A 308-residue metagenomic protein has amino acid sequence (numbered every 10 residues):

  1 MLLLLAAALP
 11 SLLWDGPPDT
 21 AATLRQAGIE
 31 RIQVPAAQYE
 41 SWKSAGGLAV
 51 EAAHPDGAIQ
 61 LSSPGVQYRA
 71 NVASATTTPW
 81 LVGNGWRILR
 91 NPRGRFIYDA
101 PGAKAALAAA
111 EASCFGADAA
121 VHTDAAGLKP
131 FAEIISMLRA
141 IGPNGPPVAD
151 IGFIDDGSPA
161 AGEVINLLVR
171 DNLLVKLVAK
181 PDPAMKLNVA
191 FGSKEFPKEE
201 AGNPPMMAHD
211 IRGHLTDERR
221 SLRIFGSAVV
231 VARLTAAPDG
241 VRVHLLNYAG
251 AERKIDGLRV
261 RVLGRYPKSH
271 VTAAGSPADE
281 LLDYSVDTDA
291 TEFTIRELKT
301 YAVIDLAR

Functional and structural regions predicted by a protein language model:
M1-A8, G250, K254, Y301: Low-complexity, Gly/Pro
L4-K198, E292-F293: Glycan-processing catalytic domains of CAZymes
D150, I154-L173, K186, G226-Y266: Carbohydrate-binding surface patches
N188-I224: A glycine-rich, often tryptophan-bearing local segment used as a flexible ligand/cofactor-contacting loop or short
G192, D287-R308: C-terminal beta-strand-rich structural cap/linker in extracellular carbohydrate-active enzymes
R259-D279: Solvent-exposed beta-hairpin/edge-strand motifs
A278-T288: Extracellular/luminal ectodomains and secreted, surface-exposed scaffolds of diverse proteins
